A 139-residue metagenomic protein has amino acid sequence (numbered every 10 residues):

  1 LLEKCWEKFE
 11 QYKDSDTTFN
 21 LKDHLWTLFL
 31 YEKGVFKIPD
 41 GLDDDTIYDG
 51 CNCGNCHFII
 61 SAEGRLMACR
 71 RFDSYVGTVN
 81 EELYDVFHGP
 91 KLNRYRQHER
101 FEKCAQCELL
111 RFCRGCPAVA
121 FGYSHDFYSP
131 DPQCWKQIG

Functional and structural regions predicted by a protein language model:
L1-D40, R65-G115, F121: C-terminal accessory region of radical SAM enzymes
G41-Y48: Acidic, His- and aromatic-enriched active-site or binding-groove loops in soluble protein domains that engage sugars
C51-N55: Short, small/polar residue-rich loop motifs at catalytic or cofactor-binding pockets
C56, P117: Gly/Ser/Thr-rich beta-alpha loop segments that engage phosphate groups in nucleotides
I60-S61: Short, acidic, Ser/Thr-enriched surface-loop or helix-capping motifs
C104, D131-G139: Short Fe-S-cluster ligation motifs
S124-Y128: Short linker/helix segments within small regulatory modules
